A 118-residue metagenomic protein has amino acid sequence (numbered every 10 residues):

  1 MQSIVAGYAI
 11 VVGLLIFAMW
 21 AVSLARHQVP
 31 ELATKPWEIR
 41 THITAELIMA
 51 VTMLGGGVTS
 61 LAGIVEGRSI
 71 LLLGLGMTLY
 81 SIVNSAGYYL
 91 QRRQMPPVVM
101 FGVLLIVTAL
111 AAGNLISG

Functional and structural regions predicted by a protein language model:
M1-G118: Topology signature of small-to-medium multi-pass alpha-helical membrane proteins
